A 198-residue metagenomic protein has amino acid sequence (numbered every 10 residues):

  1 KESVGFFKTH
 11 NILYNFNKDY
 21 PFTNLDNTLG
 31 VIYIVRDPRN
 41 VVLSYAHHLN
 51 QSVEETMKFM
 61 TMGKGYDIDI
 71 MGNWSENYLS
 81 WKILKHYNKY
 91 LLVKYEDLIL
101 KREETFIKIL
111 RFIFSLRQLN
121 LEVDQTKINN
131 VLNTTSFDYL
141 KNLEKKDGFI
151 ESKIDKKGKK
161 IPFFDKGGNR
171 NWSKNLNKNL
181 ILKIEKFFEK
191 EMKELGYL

Functional and structural regions predicted by a protein language model:
K1, H86-Y87, L91-K174: The conserved 3'-phosphoadenosine-5'-phosphosulfate
K1-V93, I113, L119, G158-L198: PAPS-dependent sulfotransferase catalytic domain
